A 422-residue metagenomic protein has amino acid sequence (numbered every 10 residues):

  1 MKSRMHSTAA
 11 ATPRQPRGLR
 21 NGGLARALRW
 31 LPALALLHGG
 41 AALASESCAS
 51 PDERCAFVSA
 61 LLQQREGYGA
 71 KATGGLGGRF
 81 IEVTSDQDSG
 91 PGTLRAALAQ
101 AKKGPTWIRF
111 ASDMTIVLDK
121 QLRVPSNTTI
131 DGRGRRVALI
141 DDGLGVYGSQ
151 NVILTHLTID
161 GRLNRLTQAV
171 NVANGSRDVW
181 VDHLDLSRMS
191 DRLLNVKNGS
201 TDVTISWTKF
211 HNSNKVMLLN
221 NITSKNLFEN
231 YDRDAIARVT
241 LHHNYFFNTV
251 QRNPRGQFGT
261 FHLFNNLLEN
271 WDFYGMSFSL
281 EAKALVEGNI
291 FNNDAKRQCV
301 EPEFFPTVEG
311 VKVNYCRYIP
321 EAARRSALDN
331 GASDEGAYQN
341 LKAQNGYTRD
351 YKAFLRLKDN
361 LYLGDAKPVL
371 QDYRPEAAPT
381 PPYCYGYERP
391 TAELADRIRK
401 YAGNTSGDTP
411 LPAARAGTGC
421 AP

Functional and structural regions predicted by a protein language model:
M1-A25: N-terminal secretory signal peptides that target proteins for export/translocation
A25-A33: Sec-dependent signal peptide recognition, specifically the positively charged N-region followed immediately by
G39-G40: N-terminal signal peptide c-region/cleavage motif recognized by signal peptidases
S47, P51-A72, L76-R79, L98-Q100 (+3 more regions): Long, contiguous C-terminal flanking segments immediately downstream of a protein's structured core
Q87-D88, S112-T115, R135-R136: Acidic glycine-/aspartate-rich tracts in secreted/extracellular proteins
R95-K103, T115-T129, V137-T155, G161-S176: Extracellular beta-strand-rich solenoid/capping regions of secreted or surface-exposed proteins that bind or remodel
N127, G132-R135, Q150-G161, S176-S190 (+9 more regions): Right-handed parallel beta-helix
G143-G145, A169-N171, L193, V216-L218 (+3 more regions): Structural detector of coil-to-beta-strand junctions
